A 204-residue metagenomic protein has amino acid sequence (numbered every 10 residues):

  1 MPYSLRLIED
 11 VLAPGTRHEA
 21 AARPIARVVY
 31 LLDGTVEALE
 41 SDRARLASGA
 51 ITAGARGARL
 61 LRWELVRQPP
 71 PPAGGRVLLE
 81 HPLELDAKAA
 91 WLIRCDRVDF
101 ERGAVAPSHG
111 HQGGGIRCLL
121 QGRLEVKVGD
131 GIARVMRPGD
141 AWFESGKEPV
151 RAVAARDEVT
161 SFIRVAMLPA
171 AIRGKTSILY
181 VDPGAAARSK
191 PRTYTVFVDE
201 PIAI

Functional and structural regions predicted by a protein language model:
M1-R27, V66, A73-P107, V165: A short glycine-rich, His/Asp/Glu-containing loop-to-beta-strand
L7-E9, V28, R43-R45, L60-R62 (+4 more regions): Conserved hydrophobic/aromatic beta-strand scaffold that supports enzyme active sites
L12-P14, V28-R56, F100, V128-P149: Short acidic-glycine-tyrosine-enriched beta hairpin
P24, S48-R76, G146-K175: Ligand-binding loop in jelly-roll beta-barrel domains
P24-A38, H111-V126, F162-P169: Short, conserved beta-strand element in jelly-roll/cupin
R76-H81, G114-G115, I178-A185: Short intrinsically disordered coil segments
R94-A141: A contiguous binding-surface segment within folded domains or other stable secondary-structure elements
R173-I204: Acidic/histidine-enriched, glycine/proline-rich intrinsically disordered or flexible terminal extensions
